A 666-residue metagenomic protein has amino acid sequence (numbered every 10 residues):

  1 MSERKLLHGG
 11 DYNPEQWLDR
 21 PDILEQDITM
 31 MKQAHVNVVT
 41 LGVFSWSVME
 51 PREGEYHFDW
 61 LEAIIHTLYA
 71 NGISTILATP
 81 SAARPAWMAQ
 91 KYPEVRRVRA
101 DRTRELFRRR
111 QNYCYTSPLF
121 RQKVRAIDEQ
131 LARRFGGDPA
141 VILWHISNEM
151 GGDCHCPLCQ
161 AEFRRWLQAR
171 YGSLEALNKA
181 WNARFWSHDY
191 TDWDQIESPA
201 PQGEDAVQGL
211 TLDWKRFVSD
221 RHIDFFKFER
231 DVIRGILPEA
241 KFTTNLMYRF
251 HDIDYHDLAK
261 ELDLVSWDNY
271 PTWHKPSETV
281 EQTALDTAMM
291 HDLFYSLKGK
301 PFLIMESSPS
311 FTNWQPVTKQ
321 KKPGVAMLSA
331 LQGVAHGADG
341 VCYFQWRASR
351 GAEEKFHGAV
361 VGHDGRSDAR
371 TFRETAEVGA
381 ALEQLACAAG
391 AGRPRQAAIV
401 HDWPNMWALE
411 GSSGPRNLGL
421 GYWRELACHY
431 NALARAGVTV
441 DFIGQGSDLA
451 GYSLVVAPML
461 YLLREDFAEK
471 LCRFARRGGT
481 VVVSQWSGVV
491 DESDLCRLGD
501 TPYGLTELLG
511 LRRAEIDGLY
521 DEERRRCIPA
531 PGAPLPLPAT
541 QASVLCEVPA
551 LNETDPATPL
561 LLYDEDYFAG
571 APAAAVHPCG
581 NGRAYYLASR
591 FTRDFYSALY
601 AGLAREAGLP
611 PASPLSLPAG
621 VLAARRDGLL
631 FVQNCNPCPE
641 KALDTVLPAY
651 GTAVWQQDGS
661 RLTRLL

Functional and structural regions predicted by a protein language model:
R4-H8, H35-N37, Y69-T75, G137-I142 (+7 more regions): Short, well-ordered coil/turn segments that N-cap beta-strands
H8-D19, F44-D59, L106-R125, S147-C154 (+6 more regions): The substrate-binding groove and active-site-proximal loops of carbohydrate-active enzymes, especially glycoside
G10, M31, V39, L68 (+9 more regions): Conserved, mostly hydrophobic/aromatic
W17-Q33, V124-Q130, M247-L258, K322-A330: Short, acidic/polar
L24-T103, A132, F228-I236, Y461-L462: Aromatic-lined substrate-binding rim segments of carbohydrate-active enzymes
D101-L264, D268-M289: Polysaccharide-binding and catalytic clefts of secreted carbohydrate-active enzymes
W193-I196, Y270-L666: Carbohydrate-binding surfaces of carbohydrate-active enzymes
